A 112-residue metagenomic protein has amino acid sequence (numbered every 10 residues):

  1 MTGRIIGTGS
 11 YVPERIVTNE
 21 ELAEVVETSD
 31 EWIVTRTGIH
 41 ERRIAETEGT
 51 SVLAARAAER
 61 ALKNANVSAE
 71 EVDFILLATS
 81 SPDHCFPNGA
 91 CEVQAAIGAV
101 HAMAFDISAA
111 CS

Functional and structural regions predicted by a protein language model:
M1-L76, A95-G98: Conserved "HGTGT" condensation-loop signature of ketosynthase/thiolase-family condensing enzymes that catalyze
Y11, A78-H84, A109-S112: Acidic, glycine-rich active-site loops and adjacent beta-strand->loop/helix elements that engage anionic groups
T47-T50, A104-S112: Active-site nucleophile and cofactor-binding loops and adjacent substrate-binding regions of central metabolic enzymes
A55, P87, C111: Glycine-rich phosphate-binding loop at the start of an alpha helix
E70, H84-F86, H101-A104: Short, flexible active-site-proximal loops enriched in glycine and acidic residues
S81, C85-Q94: Short Gly/Thr/Asp-enriched flexible loops that form oxyanion-binding sites at enzyme active sites
